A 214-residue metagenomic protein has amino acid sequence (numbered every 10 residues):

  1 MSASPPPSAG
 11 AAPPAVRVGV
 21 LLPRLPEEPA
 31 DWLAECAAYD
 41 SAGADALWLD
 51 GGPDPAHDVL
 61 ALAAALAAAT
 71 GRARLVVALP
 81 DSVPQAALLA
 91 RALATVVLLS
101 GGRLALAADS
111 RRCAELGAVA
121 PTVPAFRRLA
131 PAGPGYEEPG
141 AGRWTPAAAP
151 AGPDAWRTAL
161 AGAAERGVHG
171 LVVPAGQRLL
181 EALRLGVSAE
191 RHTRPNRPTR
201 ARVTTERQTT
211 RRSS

Functional and structural regions predicted by a protein language model:
M1-T70, E115-V119, A175, T210: N-terminal beta1-alpha1-beta2 module of alpha/beta enzyme domains
S2-P14, Q85-P150, A155-R157: Internal, glycine-rich beta/alpha segment that forms the wall or movable "lid" of small-molecule/cofactor binding
P26-Y39, L88-T95, G152-A163: Short, acidic/polar
L47, L75, L104-L106, L171-P174: Hydrophobic residues within beta-strands of alpha/beta enzymes
R74-Q85: Structural motif corresponding to the early beta-alpha repeats
R112-A120, Q177-S214: C-terminal helical cap(s) of enzyme catalytic domains, especially alpha/beta-barrels
A163-L185: Substrate-binding cleft of secreted/luminal carbohydrate-active enzymes
